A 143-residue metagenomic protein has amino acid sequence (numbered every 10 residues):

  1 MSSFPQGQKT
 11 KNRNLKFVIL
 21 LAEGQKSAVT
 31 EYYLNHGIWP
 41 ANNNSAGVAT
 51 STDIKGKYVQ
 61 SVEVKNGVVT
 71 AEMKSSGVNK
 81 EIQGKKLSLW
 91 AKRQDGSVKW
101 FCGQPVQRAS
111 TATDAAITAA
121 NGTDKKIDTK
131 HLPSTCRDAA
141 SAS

Functional and structural regions predicted by a protein language model:
M1-T30: Amphipathic alpha-helical segments typified by the pilin-like N-terminal helix that continues immediately C-terminal
L34-S143: Periplasmic/extracellular, small/polar-rich flexible segments of pilin-like filament-forming proteins
